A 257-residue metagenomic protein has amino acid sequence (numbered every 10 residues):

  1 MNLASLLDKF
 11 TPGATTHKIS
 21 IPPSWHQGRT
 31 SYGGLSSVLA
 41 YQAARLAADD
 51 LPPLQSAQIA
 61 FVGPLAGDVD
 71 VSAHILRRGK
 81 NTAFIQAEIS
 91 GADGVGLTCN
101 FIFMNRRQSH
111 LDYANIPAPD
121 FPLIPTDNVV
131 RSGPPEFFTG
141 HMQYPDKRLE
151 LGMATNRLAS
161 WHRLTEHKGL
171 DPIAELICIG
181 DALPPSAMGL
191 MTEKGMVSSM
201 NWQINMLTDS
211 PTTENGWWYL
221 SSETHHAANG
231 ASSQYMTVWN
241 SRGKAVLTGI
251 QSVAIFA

Functional and structural regions predicted by a protein language model:
M1-A257: Terminal targeting signals and extreme-terminal segments of soluble enzymes
